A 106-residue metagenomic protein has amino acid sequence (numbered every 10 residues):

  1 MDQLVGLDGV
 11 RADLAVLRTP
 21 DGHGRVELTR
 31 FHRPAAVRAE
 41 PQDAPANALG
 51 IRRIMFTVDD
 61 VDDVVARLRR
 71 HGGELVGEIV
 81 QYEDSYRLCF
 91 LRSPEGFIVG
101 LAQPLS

Functional and structural regions predicted by a protein language model:
M1-H23, R70: Core segments of cupin and vicinal oxygen chelate
P20-R25, R30-I98: Vicinal oxygen chelate
L101-S106: Short beta->alpha transition motifs characteristic of CBS
